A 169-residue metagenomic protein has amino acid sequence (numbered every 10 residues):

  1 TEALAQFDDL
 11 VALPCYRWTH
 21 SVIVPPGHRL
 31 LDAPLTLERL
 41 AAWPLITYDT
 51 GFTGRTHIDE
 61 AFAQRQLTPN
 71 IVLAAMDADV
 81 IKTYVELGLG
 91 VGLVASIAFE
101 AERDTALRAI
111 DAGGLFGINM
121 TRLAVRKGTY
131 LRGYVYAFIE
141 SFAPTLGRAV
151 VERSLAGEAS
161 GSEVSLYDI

Functional and structural regions predicted by a protein language model:
T1-E2, G51-I110, G157-E158, E163-I169: Hydrophobic hinge/microswitch elements
T1-H20, V24, E86, A106-I110: Short beta-strand-centered segments that line the small-molecule binding cleft or hinge of alpha/beta clamshell
L13, E38, K82-T83: Alpha-helical segments flanking ligand/cofactor-binding loops in enzyme cores
L13-P14, S21-I23, R29, P44 (+3 more regions): Residues embedded in well-ordered beta-strands
W18, A42-W43, R65, L87-G88 (+1 more regions): Structured helix-beta-strand junction loops
H20-S21, L35-G54, L146: Short loop->beta-strand "edge-of-pocket" segments that line small-molecule binding or catalytic clefts across diverse
P25, L30, A109-R153, G157-E158: A late-sequence structural motif
